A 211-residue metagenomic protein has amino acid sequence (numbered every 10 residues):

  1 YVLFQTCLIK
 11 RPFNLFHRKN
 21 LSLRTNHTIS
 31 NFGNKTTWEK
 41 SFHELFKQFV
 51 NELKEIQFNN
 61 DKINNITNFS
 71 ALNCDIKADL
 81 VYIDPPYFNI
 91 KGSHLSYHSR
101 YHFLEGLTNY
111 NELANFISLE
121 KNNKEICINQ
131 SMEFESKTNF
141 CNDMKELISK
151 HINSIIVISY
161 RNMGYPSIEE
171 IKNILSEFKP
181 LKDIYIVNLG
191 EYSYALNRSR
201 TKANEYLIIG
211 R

Functional and structural regions predicted by a protein language model:
Y1-Y97, N111-K124: SAM-dependent nucleic-acid methyltransferase catalytic core
K62-L72, S131, E135, V157-N162: Phosphate-binding beta-loop-alpha motif at adenosine-nucleotide cofactor sites
F69-A71, D143-L147, Y194-L196: Generic recognition of flexible, low-complexity loop/linker segments
I76-A78, K91-S99, P166-K172, L196-N197: A short acidic (Asp/Glu
Y82-D84, V157, I209: Structural motif
F88-N153: SAM-dependent methyltransferase catalytic-core segment centered on the flexible catalytic loop and adjoining short
M144-I184: C-terminal hydrophobic structural anchor segments that stabilize assembly/packing rather than catalytic chemistry
I168-K172, K179-R211: Class I S-adenosyl-L-methionine
